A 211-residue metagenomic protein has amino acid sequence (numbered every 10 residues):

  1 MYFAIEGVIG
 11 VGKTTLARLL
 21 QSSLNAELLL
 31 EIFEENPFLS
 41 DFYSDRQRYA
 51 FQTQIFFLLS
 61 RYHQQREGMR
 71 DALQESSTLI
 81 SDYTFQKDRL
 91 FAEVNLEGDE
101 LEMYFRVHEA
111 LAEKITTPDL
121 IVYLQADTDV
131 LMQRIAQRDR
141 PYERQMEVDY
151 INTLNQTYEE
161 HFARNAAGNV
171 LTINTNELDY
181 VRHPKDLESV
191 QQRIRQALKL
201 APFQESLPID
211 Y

Functional and structural regions predicted by a protein language model:
I5: Hydrophobic anchor at the beta1->P-loop junction of P-loop NTPases
V8: P-loop (Walker A) phosphate-binding loop of NTP-binding proteins
K13: Conserved lysine of the Walker
L16-A17: Post-Walker A alpha-helix
S22-S60: Conserved substrate/cofactor phosphate-moiety recognition/catalytic segment in nucleotide-dependent phosphotransferases
Y49, T53-T116: Glycine-rich phosphate-binding loop used to anchor ATP phosphates in small-molecule kinases, encompassing both
D88-E159: A glycine- and Lys/Arg-enriched "phosphate-lid" helix/loop adjacent to the NTP-binding pocket of small-molecule kinases
Q133-Q145, Y150-Y211: NTP-dependent small-molecule kinase module
